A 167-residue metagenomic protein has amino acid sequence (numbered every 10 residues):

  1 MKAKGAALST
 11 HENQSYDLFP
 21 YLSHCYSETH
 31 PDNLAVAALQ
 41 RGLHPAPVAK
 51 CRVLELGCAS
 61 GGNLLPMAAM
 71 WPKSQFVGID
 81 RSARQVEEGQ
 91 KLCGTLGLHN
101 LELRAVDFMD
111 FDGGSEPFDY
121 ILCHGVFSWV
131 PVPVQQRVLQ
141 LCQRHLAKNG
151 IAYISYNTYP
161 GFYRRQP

Functional and structural regions predicted by a protein language model:
L18, Y26-K50: Conserved alpha-helix/loop element of class I SAM-dependent methyltransferases that forms part of the SAM/SAH-binding
A49-A59: Conserved class I S-adenosyl-L-methionine
S60-K73: Conserved SAM-binding loop of SAM-dependent methyltransferases across substrates and taxa, primarily the Class I
S82: Conserved SAM/SAH-binding beta-strand->alpha-helix loop
G97-F108: Conserved SAM-binding strand-loop segment of SAM-dependent methyltransferases
D112-I121: A short acidic, Gly/Pro-enriched loop at the edge of an enzyme's catalytic core that lines a small-molecule cofactor
Q136-K148: A short glycine-rich, Lys/Arg-flanked "PGG" loop and its adjoining helix->strand segment in the class I
Y153-P167: Conserved class I S-adenosyl-L-methionine
